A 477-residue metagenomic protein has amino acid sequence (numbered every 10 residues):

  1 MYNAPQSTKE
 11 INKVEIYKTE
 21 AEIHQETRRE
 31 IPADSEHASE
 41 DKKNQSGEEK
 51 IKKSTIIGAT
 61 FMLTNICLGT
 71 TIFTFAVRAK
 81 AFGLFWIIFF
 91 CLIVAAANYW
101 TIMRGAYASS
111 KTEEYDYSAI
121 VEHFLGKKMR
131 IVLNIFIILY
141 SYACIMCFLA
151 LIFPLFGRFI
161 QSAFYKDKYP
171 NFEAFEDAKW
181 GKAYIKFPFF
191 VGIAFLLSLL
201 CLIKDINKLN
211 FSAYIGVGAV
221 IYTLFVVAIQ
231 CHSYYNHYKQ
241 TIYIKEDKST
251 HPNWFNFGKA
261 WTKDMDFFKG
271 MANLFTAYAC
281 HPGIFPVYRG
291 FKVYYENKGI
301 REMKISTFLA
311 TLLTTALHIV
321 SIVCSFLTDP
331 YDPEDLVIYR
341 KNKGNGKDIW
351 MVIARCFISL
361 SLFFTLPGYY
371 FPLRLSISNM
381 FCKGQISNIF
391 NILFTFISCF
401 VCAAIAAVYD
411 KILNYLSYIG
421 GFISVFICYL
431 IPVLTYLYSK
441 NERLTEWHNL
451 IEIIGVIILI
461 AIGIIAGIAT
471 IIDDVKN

Functional and structural regions predicted by a protein language model:
M1-T74, N98-Y99: Membrane-interface "cap" regions at the ends of multi-pass membrane proteins
G47, I51-K52, I57, A108 (+6 more regions): Membrane-interfacial loop- and helix-cap regions that link adjacent transmembrane helices in polytopic membrane proteins
T64, L92-L125, Y140: Juxtamembrane transmembrane-helix boundary signature
T64-C67, A96, L139-Y142, Y278 (+2 more regions): Hydrophobic/aromatic residues within the transmembrane alpha-helices of Major Facilitator Superfamily
C67, F73, R78-A79, G83-M103: N-terminal signal-anchor/initial transmembrane insertion module of eukaryotic multi-pass membrane proteins
T70, A95-R104, I193-L202, P432: Central hydrophobic cores of alpha-helical transmembrane segments in multi-pass inner-membrane proteins across all
A76-A81, A194-G216, A404-Y415: Membrane-water interface regions at transmembrane-helix termini and the short interhelical loops of multi-pass membrane
